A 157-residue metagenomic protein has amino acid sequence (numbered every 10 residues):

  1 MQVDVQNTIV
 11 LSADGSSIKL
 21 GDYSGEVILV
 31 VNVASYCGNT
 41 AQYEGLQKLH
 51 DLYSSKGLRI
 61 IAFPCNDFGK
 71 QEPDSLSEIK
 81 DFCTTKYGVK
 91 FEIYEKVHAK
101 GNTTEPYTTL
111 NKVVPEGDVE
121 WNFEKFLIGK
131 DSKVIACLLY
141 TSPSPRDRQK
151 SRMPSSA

Functional and structural regions predicted by a protein language model:
M1-G21, A41: N-terminal "domain-start" segment that seeds a small globular fold
V27, A41-F63: Conserved helix-turn-beta segment immediately C-terminal to the redox Cys motif in thioredoxin-like folds
N32-G45, K70-Q71: Conserved redox-active cysteine motifs that mediate thiol-disulfide chemistry, especially di-cysteine Cys-X(1-2)-Cys
L58-P73, F91-K100: Thiol-based oxidoreductase modules, predominantly thioredoxin-like and allied folds used for disulfide exchange
K70-K86: Helix-adjacent hinge/juxtasegments
C83-L139: Thiol/selenol-based redox catalytic cores and closely related redox-interacting motifs
Y140-D147: Conserved small/polar residues in nucleotide/adenosyl-binding loops
S151-A157: Hydrophobic alpha-helical segments, chiefly the membrane-spanning helices and signal/signal-anchor peptides
